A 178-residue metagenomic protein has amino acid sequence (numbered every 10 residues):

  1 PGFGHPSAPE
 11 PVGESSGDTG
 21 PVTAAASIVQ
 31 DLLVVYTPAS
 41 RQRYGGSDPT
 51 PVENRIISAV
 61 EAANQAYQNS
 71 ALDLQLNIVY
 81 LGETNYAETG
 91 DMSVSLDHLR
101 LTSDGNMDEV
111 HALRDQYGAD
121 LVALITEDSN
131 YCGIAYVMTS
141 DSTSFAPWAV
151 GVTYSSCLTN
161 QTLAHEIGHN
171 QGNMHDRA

Functional and structural regions predicted by a protein language model:
P1-G2, A178: Accessible peptide chain termini
G2-S144, C157: Fold-level signature of zinc-dependent metallopeptidase catalytic domains
G46-D48, P147-A164: Short pre-active-site segment immediately N-terminal to the catalytic Zn-binding motif
A63, A123, Q161-D176: Active-site recognition of the HExxH zinc-binding catalytic motif
